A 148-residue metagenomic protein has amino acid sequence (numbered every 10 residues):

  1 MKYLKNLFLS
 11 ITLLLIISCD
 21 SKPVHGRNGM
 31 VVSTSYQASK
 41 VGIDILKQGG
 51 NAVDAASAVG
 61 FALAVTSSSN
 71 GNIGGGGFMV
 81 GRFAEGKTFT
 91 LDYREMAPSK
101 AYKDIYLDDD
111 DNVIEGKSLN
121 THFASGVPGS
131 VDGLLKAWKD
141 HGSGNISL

Functional and structural regions predicted by a protein language model:
K2-S10: Sec-dependent signal peptide recognition, specifically the positively charged N-region followed immediately by
I16-S18: C-terminal motif of bacterial Sec signal peptides marking the signal peptidase cleavage site
D20-K40, D44, A52-L148: Noncatalytic scaffold domains of N-terminal-nucleophile
